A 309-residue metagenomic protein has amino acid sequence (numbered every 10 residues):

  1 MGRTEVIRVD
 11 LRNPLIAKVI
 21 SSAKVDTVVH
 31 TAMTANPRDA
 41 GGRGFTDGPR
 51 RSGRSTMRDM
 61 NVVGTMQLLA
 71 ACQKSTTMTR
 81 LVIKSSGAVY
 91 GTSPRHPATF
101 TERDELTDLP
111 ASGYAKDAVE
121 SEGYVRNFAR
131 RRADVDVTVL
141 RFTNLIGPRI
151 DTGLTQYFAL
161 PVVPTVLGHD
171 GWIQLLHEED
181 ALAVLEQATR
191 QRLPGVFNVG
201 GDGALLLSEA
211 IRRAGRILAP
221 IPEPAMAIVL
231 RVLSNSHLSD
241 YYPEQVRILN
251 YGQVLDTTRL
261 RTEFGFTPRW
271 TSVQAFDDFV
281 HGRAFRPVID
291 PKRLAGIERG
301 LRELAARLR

Functional and structural regions predicted by a protein language model:
T4-V63, K74: NAD(P)H-binding glycine-rich loop region in Rossmannoid oxidoreductase-like domains and their noncatalytic homologs
A35, G87-P94, T143-I146: Active-site segment of SDR-like NAD(P)-dependent oxidoreductases
T56-Q67, K116-D117, L176: Glycine-rich NAD(P)-binding loop of the Rossmann-fold in SDR/ketoreductase-type enzymes
V63-G113: Conserved Rossmann-fold NAD(P)-dependent oxidoreductase catalytic core, especially the SDR/UDP-sugar
L109-T138: Active-site Tyr-X1-5-Lys
F128-E178: NAD(P)-dependent short-chain dehydrogenase/reductase
L182-P243, T257, F276-D277, R286-R299 (+1 more regions): Mid/C-terminal beta-alpha module of Rossmann-like enzyme folds, strongest in SDR-family dehydrogenases/epimerases
